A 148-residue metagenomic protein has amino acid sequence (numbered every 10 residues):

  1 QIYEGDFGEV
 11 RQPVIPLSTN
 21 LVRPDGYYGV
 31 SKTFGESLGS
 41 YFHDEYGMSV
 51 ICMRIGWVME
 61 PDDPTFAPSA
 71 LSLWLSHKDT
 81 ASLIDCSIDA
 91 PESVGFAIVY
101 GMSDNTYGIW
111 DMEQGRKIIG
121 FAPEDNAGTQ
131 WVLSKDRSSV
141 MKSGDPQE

Functional and structural regions predicted by a protein language model:
Q1, R23-Y27, D44-L71: Flexible, glycine-rich beta-alpha linker
Q1-Y46: Catalytic helix-loop patch of NAD(P)-dependent Rossmann-fold dehydrogenases
G29, T33, S72-K78, W110: Residue-level signal for the nucleotide or nucleotide-sugar donor/cofactor binding architecture
D44, R54-D62, W74-F96, D104: Alpha-helical substrate-binding/gating segment
D63-T65, K135-S139: Short secondary-structure transition/capping segments
F96-V99, D104-A122, R137-Q147: Conserved C-terminal active-site "lid" loop/helix of NAD(P)H-dependent oxidoreductases that clamps the redox cofactor
